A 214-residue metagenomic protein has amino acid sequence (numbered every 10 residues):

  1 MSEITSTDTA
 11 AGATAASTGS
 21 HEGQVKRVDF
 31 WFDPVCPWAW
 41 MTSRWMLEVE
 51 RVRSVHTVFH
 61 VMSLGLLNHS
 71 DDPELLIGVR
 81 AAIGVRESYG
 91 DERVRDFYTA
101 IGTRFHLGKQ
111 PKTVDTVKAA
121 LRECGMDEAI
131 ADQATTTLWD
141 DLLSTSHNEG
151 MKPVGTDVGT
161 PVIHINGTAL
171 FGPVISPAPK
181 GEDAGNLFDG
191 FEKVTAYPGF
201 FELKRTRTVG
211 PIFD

Functional and structural regions predicted by a protein language model:
M1-T14: N-terminal acidic, proline/glycine-rich, low-complexity intrinsically disordered segments
A13-K26: Extreme N-terminus of proteins, especially the signal/transit-peptide cleavage junction and the first residues
Q24, F32, G159: Short metal-coordination and nucleic-acid-contact micro-motifs, chiefly zinc-binding Cys/His arrays
D29, D33-V35, V162-H164: Conserved acidic functional residues
W31-P34, W40-K118, G190-V194, E202-R205 (+1 more regions): Structural alpha/beta surface segment adjacent to cysteine/selenocysteine redox centers across thiol/disulfide enzymes
V114-D214: C-terminal cap of thioredoxin/glutaredoxin-like
